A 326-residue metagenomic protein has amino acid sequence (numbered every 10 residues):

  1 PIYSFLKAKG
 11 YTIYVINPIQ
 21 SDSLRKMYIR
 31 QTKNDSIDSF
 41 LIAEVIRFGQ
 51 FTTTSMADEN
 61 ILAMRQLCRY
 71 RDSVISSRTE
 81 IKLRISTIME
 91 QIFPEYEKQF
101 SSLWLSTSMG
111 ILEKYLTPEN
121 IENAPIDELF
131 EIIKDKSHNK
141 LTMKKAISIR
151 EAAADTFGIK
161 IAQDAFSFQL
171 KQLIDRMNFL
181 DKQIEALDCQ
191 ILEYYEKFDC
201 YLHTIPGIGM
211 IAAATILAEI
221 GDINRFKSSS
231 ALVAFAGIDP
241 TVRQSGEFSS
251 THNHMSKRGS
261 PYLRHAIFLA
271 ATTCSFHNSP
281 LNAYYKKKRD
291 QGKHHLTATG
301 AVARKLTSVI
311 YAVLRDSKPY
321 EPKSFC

Functional and structural regions predicted by a protein language model:
P1-C326: A detector of single, family-specific signature residues that are central to catalytic or substrate-handling motifs
